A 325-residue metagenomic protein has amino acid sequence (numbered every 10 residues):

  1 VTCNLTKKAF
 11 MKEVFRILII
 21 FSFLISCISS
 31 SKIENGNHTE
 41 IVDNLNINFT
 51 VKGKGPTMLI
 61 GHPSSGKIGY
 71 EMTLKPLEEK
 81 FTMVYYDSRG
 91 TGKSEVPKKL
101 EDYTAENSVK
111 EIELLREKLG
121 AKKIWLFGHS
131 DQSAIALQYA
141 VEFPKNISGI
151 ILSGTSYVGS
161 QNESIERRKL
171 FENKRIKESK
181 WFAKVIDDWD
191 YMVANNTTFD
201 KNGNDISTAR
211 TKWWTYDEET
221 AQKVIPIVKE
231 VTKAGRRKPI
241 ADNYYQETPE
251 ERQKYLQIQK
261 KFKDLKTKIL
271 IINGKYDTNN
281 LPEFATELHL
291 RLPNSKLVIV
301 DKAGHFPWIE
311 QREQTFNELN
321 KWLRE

Functional and structural regions predicted by a protein language model:
N44-V96: Conserved HGGG/HGGXW glycine-rich cap/lid loop of the alpha/beta-hydrolase fold
E106-I124: Conserved acidic catalytic loop of the alpha/beta-hydrolase fold
K122-E166: Conserved hydrolase catalytic core segment
I150-A194: Flexible "cap/lid" loop of the alpha/beta hydrolase fold
W181-K260, T267: Alpha/beta-hydrolase
L265, I271-N273: Short beta-strand/loop motif that positions the catalytic acidic residue of the alpha/beta-hydrolase fold
T278-F284: Conserved alpha/beta-hydrolase "acid-adjacent" motif
S295-E325: Catalytic active-site module of serine/aspartate enzymes centered on a nucleophile-bearing elbow/loop
